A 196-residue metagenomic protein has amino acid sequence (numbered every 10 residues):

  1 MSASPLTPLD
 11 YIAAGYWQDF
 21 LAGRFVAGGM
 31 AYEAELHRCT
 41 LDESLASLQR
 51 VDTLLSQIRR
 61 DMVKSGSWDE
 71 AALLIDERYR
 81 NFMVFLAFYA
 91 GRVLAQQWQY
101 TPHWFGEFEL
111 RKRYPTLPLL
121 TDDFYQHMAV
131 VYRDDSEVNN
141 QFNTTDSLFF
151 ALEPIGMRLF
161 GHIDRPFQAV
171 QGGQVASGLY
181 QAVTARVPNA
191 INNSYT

Functional and structural regions predicted by a protein language model:
M1-F85: N-terminal low-complexity, intrinsically disordered segments
C39, M62, A71, F108-L110 (+1 more regions): Extended hydrophobic/Leu-rich segments
L55-I58, V93, Q97-W98, R158-L159: Generic structural signal for hydrophobic core residues of well-folded globular domains
E70-P118: Aromatic- and glycine-enriched beta-alpha-beta binding-site module
K112-T196: A recognition module on extended beta-rich or small alphabeta surfaces enriched in W/G with H and D/E
